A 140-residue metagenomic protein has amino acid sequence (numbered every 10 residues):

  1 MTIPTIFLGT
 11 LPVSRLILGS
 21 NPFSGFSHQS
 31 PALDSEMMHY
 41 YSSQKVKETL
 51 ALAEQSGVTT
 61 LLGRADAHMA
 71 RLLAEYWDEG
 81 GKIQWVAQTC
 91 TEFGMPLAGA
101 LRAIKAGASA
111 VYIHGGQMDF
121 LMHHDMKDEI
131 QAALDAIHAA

Functional and structural regions predicted by a protein language model:
M1-G80: N-terminal binding-site loop/beta-alpha segment at the start of enzyme catalytic domains that lines or forms
L8, G80-K82, K105-A106, A139: Short, well-ordered coil/turn elements that cap or connect secondary structure elements
H28-Q44, W85-P96, M118-H124: Active-site mouth loops of central-metabolism enzymes
Q44, T49-T59, M95-L101, F120-D125: Low-complexity, flexible helical/coil segments
L52-A53, Y76, R102-I104, A133-A140: Generic structural signal for hydrophobic
T60-A65, A87-C90, S109-H124, A140: Catalytic beta/alpha-barrel core
A65-G81, E92-A98, Q117-L134: Active-site-adjacent beta->alpha loops and helix N-cap segments on the catalytic face of soluble alpha/beta enzymes
K82-G107, I113-H114: Substrate-binding cleft of extracellular glycoside hydrolase catalytic domains
